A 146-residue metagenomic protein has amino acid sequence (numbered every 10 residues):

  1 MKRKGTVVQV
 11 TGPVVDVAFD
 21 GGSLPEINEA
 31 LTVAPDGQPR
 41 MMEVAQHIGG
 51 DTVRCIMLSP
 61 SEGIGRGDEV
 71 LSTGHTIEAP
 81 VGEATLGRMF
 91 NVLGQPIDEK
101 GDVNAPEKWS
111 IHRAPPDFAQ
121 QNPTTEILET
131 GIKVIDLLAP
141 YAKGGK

Functional and structural regions predicted by a protein language model:
M1-R88, V92-I97: N-terminal accessory targeting/assembly segments
V70, V81-A84, I97-K146: P-loop NTPase nucleotide-binding/switch module
